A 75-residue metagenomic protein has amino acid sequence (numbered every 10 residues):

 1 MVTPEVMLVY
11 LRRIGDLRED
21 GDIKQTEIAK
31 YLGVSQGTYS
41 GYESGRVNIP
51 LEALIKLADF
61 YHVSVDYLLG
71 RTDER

Functional and structural regions predicted by a protein language model:
M1-D20: A short, Lys/Arg-rich alpha-helix, primarily the initiator
R13, K24, P50-A53, S64: Residues that mark the N-terminal boundary/hinge immediately upstream of a DNA-recognition element
E19, K30, D59: Alpha-helical residues within the helix-turn-helix
D22-G41: Short alpha-helical DNA-recognition segment
G33, E52-Y67: DNA major-groove recognition helix of helix-turn-helix/homeodomain DNA-binding modules
E43, Y61, L69-T72: DNA major-groove recognition helix of helix-turn-helix
